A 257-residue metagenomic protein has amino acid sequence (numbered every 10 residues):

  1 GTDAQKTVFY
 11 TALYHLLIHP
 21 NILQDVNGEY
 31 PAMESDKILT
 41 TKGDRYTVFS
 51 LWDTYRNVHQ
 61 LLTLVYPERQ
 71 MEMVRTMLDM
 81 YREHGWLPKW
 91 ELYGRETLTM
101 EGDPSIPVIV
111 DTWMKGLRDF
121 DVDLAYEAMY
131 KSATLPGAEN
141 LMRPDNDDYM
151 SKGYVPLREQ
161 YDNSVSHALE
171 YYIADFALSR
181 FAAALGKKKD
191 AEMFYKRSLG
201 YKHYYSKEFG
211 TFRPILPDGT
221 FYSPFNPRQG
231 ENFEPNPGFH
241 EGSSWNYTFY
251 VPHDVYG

Functional and structural regions predicted by a protein language model:
G1, Q60-L64, E96, G242: Generic amphipathic alpha-helical segments used as scaffolds and interaction surfaces in large, multi-domain proteins
G1-R45, D79, W86-K89, R118-D123 (+1 more regions): Acidic/polar, glycine-enriched structural segments that form the non-catalytic walls/loops of the carbohydrate-binding
A4-Q5, D44-D53, T97-S105, S166-Y171 (+1 more regions): Secondary-structure capping and boundary motifs in well-ordered enzyme cores
T11-Q24, D53-Q70, V110-K115, F176-L185 (+1 more regions): Alpha-helical support elements that line or immediately flank enzyme active sites and cofactor-binding pockets
A12, A32-M73, M80-W86, A174-A177: Internal mixed beta-strand/loop scaffold within catalytic domains of large alpha/beta enzymes
V26-T47, W90-E96, N140-H167, A184-L185 (+2 more regions): Active-site-adjacent structural elements in folded domains
R69, R75-K207, T211: Active-site cavity-forming subdomains of large catalytic enzyme subunits
P88, S179, L185-G257: Catalytic cores of carbohydrate-active enzymes
